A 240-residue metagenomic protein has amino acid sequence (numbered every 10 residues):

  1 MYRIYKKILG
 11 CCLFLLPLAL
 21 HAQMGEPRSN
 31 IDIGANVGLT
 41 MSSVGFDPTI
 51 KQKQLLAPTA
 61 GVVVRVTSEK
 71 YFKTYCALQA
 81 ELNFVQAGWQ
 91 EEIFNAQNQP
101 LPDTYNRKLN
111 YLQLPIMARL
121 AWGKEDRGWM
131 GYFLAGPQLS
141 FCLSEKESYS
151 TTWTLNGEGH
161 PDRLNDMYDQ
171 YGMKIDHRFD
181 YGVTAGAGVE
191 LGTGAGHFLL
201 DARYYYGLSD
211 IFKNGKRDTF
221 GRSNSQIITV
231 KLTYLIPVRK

Functional and structural regions predicted by a protein language model:
Q23-I31, E69-C76, G123-M130, G192-H197 (+1 more regions): Short loop/turn motifs that connect adjacent beta-strands in outer-membrane beta-barrel proteins
Q23-R65: Short glycine/proline- and aromatic-enriched beta-strand/turn motifs that initiate or cap beta-hairpins
S29-I31, Q54-P58, K108-L114, W129 (+2 more regions): Residues that define the transmembrane beta-barrel architecture of outer-membrane proteins
I31-V37, C76-A80, L112-L114, G131-L139 (+3 more regions): Transmembrane beta-strands of outer-membrane beta-barrel proteins
V44-K51, Q86-L109, L143-F179, I211-I228: Flexible, solvent-exposed loop segments that connect beta-strands
R65-S148: Gram-negative (and chloroplast) outer-membrane scaffold detector with strong preference for beta-barrel transmembrane
A118-L199, R203-G215: Outer-membrane beta-barrel transmembrane domain signature
N224-K240: Outer-membrane beta-barrel "beta-signal"
